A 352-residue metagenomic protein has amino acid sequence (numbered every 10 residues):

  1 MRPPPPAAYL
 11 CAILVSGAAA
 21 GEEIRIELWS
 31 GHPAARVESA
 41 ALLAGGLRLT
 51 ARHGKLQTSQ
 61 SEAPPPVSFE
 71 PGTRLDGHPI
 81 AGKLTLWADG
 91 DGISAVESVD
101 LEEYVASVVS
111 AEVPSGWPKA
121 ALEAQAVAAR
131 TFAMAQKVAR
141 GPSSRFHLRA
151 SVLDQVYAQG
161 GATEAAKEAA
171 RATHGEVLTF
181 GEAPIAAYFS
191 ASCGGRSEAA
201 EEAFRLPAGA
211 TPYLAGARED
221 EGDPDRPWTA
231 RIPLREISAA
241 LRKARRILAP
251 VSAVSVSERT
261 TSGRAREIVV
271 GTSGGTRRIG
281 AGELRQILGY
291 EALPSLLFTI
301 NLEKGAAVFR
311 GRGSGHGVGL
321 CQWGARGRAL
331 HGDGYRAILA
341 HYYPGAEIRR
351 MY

Functional and structural regions predicted by a protein language model:
R2-Y352: Conserved, single-site charged/polar hotspot
